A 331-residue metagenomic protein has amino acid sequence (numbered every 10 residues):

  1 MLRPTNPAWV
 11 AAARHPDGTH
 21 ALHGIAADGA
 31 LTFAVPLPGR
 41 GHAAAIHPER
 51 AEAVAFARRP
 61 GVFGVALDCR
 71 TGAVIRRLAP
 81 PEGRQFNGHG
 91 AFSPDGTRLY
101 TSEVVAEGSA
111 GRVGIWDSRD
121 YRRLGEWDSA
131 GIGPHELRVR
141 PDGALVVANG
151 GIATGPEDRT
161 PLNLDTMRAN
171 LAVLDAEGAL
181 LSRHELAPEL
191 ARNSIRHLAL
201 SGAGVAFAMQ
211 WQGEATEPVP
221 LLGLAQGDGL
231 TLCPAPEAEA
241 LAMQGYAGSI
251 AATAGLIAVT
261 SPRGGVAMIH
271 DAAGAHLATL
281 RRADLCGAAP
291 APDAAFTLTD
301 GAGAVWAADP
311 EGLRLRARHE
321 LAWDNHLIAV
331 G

Functional and structural regions predicted by a protein language model:
R3-T5, P48-R50, S93-D95, R140-D142 (+3 more regions): Residue-level detector of Asp-centered blade-edge/turn motifs that repeat once per structural unit in beta-propeller
H23-A26, G111-R119, P161-G178, V219-D228: Beta-propeller blade signature
A30-P36, A73-P80, R122-W127, L180-P188 (+3 more regions): A short beta-strand motif characteristic of beta-propeller blades
A34-P94, L99-E103: Blade-loop segments of beta-propeller domains
P38-I46, R84-A91, I132-V139, A191-L198 (+3 more regions): Repeated scaffold domains used in trafficking and secretory/extracellular systems, primarily beta-propellers
R77-A91, Y100-R140, A153-G155: Asp-box/WD-like beta-propeller blade repeats and closely related beta-sheet repeat scaffolds
S102-E107, V147-R168, A208-V219: Short, conserved, GDST-rich strand-edge loop motifs in beta-rich repeat architectures
